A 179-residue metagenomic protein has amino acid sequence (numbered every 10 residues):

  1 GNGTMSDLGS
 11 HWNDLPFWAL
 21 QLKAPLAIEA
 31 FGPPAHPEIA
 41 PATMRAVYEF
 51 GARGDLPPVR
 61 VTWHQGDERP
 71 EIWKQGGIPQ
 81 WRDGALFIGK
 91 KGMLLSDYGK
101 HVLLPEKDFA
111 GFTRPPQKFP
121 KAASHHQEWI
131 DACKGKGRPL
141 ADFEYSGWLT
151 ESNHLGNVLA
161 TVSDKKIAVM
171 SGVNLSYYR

Functional and structural regions predicted by a protein language model:
G1-E144, W148-R179: Contiguous beta-strand/loop segments that form the cofactor/metal-binding neighborhood of enzyme cores
